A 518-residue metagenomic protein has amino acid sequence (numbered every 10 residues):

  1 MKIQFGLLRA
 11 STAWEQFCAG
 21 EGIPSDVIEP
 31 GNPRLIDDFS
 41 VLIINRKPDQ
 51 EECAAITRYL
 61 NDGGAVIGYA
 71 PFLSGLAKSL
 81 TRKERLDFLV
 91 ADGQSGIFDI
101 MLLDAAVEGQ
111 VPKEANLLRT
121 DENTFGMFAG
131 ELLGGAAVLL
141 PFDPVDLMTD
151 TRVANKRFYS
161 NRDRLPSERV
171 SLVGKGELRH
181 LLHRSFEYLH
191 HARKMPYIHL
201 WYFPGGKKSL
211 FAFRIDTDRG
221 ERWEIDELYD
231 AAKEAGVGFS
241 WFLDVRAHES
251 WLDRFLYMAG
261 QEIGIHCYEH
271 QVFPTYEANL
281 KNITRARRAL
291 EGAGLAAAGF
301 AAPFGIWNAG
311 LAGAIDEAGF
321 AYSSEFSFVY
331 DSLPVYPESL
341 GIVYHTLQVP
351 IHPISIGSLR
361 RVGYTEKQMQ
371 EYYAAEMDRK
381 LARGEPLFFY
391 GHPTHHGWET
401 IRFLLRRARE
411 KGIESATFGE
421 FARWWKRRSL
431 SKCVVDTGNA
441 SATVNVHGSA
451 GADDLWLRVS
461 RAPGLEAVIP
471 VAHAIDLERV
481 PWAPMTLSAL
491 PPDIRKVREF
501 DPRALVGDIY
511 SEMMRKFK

Functional and structural regions predicted by a protein language model:
K2-K78: Helical hinge/lid and interdomain linker segments adjacent to catalytic or ligand-binding clefts that mediate domain
K47-T120: A glycine-rich, often tryptophan-bearing local segment used as a flexible ligand/cofactor-contacting loop or short
N123-V138, E376-D378: Short, surface-exposed beta-strand/loop micro-motifs that present aromatic residues
P144-G205, S209, T400-L430: Extracellular ligand-binding/catalytic regions of CAZymes and related secreted enzymes and adhesion modules
P196-I198, K208-A212, T217-R219, A318 (+1 more regions): Catalytic grooves of carbohydrate-active enzymes
K208-F211, R222-W223, D230-P337, I342-G363 (+1 more regions): Metal-dependent polysaccharide deacetylase catalytic core of the NodB/CE4 family, i.e., the active-site-bearing domain
F421-R461: Surface beta-strand/loop "capping" patches
D453, I475-K518: C-terminal beta-strand-rich structural cap/linker in extracellular carbohydrate-active enzymes
